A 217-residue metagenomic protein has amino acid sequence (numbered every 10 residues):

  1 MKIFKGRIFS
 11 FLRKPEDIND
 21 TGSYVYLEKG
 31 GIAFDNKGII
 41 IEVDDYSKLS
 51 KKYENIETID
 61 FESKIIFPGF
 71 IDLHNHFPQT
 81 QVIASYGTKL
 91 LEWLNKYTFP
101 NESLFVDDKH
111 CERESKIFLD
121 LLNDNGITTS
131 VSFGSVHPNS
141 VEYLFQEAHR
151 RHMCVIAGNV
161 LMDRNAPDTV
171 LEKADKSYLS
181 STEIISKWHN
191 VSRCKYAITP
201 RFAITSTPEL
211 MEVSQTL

Functional and structural regions predicted by a protein language model:
M1-K52, K64: N-terminal metal-binding scaffold of metallo-dependent hydrolase/deaminase domains
K2, E57, T128, C154-I156 (+1 more regions): Structural motif
K2-K5, S10, K51-W93, K116 (+1 more regions): Replace "His-x-His-based motif
I32, G38, S63, H74 (+4 more regions): Divalent metal-coordination and catalytic microenvironments
H76, S135-V136, A203: Catalytic metal-binding/acid-base residues of hydrolase active sites
I83-M153, S177-N190: Alpha-helical scaffold segments that flank or form the walls of functional sites
N139-L217: Metal-coordinating catalytic core of metallo-dependent amide/deamination hydrolases
